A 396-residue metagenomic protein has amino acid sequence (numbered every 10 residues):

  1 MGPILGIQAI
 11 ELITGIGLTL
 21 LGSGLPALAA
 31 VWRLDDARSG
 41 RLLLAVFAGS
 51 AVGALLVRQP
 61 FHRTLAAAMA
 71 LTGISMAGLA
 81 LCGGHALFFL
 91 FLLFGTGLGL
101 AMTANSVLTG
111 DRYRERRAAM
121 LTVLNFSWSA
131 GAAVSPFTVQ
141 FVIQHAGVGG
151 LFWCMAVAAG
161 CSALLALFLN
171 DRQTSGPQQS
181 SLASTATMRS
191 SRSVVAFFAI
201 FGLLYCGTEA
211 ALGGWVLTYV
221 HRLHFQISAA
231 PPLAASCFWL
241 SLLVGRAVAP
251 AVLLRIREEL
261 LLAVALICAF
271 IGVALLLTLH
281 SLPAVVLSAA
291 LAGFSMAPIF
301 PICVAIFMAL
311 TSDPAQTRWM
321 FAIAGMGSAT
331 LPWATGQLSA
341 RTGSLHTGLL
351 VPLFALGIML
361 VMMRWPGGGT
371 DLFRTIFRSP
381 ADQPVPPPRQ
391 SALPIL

Functional and structural regions predicted by a protein language model:
L21-G22, S193-S236, L243: Extracytoplasmic gate region of multi-pass secondary transporters
A51-G83: Conserved MFS/SLC helix-loop-helix module at the cytosolic interface between two early adjacent transmembrane helices
A51-R63, I143, G245-R257, A340: Helix-to-loop junctions at the C-terminal end of transmembrane segments in multipass secondary transporters
G84, V123-D171: Helix-loop-helix hairpin linking two adjacent transmembrane segments in secondary transporters
L92-F126: Cytoplasmic helix-loop-helix junction between adjacent transmembrane helices in 12-TM secondary transporters
L100-Y113, A297-T311: Intracellular juxtamembrane helix-capping segments at the cytosolic ends of symmetry-related transmembrane helices
L260-C303: C-terminal transmembrane helical hairpin of 12-TM major facilitator-type secondary transporters
S312-S344: A late C-terminal transmembrane helix in Major Facilitator Superfamily
